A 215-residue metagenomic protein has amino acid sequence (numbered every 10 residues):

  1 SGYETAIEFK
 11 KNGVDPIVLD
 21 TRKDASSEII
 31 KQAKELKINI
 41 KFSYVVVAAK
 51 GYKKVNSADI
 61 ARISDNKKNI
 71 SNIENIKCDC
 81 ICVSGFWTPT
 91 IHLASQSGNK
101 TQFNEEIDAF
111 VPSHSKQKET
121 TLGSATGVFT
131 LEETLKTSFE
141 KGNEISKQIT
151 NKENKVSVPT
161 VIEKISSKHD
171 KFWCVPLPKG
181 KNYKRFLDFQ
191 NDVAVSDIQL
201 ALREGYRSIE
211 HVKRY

Functional and structural regions predicted by a protein language model:
S1-Y215: Residues forming the flavin
